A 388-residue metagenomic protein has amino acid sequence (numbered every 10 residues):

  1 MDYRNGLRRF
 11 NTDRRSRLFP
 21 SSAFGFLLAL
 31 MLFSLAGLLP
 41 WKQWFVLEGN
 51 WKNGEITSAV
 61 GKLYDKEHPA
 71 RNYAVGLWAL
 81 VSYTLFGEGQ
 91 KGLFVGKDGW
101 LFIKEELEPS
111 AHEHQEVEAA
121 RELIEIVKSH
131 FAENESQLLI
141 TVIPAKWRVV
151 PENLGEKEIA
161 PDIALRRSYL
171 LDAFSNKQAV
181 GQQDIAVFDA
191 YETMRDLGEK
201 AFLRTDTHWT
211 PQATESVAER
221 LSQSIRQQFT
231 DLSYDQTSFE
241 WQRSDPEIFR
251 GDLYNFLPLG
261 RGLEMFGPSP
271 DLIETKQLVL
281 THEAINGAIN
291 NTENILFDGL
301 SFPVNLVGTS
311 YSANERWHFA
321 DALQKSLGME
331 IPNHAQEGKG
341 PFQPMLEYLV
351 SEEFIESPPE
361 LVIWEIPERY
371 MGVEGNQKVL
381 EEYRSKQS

Functional and structural regions predicted by a protein language model:
M1-S388: Extracellular glycan-modifying ectodomains
